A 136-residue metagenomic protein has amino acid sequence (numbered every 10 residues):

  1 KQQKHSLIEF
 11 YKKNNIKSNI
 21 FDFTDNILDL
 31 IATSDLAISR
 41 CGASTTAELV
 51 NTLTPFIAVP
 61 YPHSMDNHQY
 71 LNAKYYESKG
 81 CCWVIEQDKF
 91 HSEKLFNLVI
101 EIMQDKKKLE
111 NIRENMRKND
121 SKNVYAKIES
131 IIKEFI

Functional and structural regions predicted by a protein language model:
K1, Y61-S64, K89-F90, R117-K118: Short histidine/acidic/glycine/proline-rich micro-motifs that form metal- and phosphate-coordinating active-site loops
K1-A37, Y70-A73, I85-K94: Donor-nucleotide binding loops and adjacent catalytic segments primarily of GT-B fold Leloir glycosyltransferases
I27-H68: A donor-sugar binding/catalytic signature common to diverse glycosyltransferases and related nucleotide-sugar
L30, H91-L95, I112, V124-I128: Hydrophobic alpha-helical packing elements
L53, Y70-C82: Acidic, glycine-centered active-site loop in nucleotide-sugar glycosyltransferases
K79, W83-E86, F90-K107: C-terminal "capping" alpha-helix adjacent to the active site of nucleotide-linked donor transferases in cell-envelope
E101, K108-K122: A short, well-ordered alpha-helix in the C-terminal region of glycosyltransferases
S121-I136: C-terminal alpha-helical cap of glycosyltransferases
